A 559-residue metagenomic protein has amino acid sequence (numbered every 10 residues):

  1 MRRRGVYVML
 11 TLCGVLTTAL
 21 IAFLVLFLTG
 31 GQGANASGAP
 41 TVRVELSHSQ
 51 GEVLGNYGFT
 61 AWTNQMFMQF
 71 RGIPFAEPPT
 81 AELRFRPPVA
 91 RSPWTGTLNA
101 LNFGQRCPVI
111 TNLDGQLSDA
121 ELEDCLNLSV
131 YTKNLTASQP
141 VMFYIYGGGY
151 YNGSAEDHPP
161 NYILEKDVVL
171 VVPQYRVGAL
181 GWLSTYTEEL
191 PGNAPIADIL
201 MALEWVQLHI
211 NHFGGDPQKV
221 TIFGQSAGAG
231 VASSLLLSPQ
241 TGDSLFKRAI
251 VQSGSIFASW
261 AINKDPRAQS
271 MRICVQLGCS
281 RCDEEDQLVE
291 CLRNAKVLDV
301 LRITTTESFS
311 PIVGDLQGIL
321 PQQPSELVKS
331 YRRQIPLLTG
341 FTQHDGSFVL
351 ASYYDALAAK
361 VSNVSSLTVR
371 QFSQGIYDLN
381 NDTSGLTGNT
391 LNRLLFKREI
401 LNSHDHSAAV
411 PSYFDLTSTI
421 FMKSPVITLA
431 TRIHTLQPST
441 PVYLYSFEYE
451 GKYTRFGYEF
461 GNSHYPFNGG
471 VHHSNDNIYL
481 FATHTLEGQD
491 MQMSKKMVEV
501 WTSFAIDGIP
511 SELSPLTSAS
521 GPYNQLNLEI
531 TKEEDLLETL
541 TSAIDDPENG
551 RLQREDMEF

Functional and structural regions predicted by a protein language model:
R2-I196, P217, D490-M497, A505-S514 (+2 more regions): Non-catalytic accessory segments of hydrolases
R2-V6, L436-T440, E450-G451, E487-F559: Alpha/beta-hydrolase-fold serine-hydrolase catalytic core, especially in secreted/extracellular enzymes
P140, F213-S226: Alpha/beta-hydrolase fold nucleophile elbow
Q174, F223, S238, I250-S253 (+2 more regions): Alpha/beta-hydrolase-fold catalytic nucleophile elbow
P191-H212, A268-C274: Alpha/beta-hydrolase active-site loop
A229-T241: Short glycine-enriched nucleophile-adjacent loop and the immediately C-terminal alpha-helix near the catalytic center
D243-S255: A conserved short beta-strand
L298-M491, V500, D507: Substrate-gating cap/lid region and adjacent catalytic-acid/histidine neighborhood within extracellular/lumenal
